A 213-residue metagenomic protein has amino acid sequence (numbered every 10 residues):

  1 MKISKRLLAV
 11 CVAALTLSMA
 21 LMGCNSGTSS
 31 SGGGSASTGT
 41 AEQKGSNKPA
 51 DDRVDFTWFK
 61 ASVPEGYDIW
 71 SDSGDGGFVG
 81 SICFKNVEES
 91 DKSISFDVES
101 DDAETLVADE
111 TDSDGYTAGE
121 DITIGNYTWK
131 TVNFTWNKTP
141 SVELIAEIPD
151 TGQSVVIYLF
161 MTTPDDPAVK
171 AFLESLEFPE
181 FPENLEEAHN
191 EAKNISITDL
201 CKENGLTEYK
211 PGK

Functional and structural regions predicted by a protein language model:
M1-C11: Bacterial N-terminal signal peptides that target proteins for export
C11-L17: Hydrophobic helical h-region of N-terminal Sec-dependent signal peptides in bacterial secretory/periplasmic proteins
S18-G23: C-terminal motif of bacterial Sec signal peptides marking the signal peptidase cleavage site
N25-G27: Bacterial signal peptide processing site
N47-R53, F78-I82, T123-N133: Short, hydrophobic/aromatic-rich segments at coil-to-beta transitions
D55-T105, T135-P140: Secretory pathway targeting signatures of secreted, lumenal, and periplasmic proteins
E65-Y67, Y158-K213: Surface-exposed amphipathic alpha-helical segments
D109-S154, G205-G212: Signature of long, low-cysteine stretches enriched in small and polar/charged residues
